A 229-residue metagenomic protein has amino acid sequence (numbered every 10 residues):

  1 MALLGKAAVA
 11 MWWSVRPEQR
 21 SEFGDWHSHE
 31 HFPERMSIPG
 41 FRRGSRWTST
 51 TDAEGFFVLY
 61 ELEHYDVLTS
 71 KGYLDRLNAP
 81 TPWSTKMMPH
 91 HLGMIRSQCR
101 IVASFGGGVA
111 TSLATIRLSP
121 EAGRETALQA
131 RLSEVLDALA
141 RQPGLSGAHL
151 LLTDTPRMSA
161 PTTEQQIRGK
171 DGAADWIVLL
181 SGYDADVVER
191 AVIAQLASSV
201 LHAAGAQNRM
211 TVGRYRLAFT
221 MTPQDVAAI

Functional and structural regions predicted by a protein language model:
M1-I229: Macromolecular interaction modules
